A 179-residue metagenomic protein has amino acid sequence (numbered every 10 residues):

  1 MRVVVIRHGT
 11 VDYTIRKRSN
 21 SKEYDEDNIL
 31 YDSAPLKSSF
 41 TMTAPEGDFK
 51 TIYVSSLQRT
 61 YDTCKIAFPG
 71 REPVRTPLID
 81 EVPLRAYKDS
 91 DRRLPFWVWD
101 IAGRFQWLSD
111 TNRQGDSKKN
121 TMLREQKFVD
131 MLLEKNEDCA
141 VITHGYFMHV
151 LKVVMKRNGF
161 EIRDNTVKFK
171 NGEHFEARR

Functional and structural regions predicted by a protein language model:
M1-L78, W97-E125, K170-G172: Active-site-proximal alpha-helix that buttresses catalytic centers in soluble enzyme cores
V3, K50, K135-G145: Generic beta-sheet signal
E23-Y24, G159-R179: Domain-level recognition of soluble alpha/beta enzyme cores, biased toward histidine phosphatases/phosphomutases
L57-Q58, H144-Y146: Alpha-helix N-cap/helix-start capping motif
T60-D62, M148-L151: Short, well-ordered alpha-helical microsegments
L78-R93: Signature for phosphate-centric chemistry
T121-N136: A short, acidic, amphipathic alpha-helical segment used as a generic capping/interface helix at domain edges
